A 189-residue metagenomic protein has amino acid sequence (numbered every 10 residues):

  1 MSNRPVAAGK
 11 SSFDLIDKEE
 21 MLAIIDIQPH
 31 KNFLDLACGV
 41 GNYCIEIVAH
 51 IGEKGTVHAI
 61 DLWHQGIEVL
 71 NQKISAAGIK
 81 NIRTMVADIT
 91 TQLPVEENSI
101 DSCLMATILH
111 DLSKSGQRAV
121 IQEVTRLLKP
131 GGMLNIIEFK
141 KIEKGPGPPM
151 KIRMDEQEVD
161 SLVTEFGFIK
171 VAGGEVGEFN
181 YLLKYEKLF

Functional and structural regions predicted by a protein language model:
M1-I16: Class I SAM-dependent methyltransferase Rossmann-like catalytic core, especially the SAM/SAH-binding loop
S12-N32: Conserved alpha-helix/loop element of class I SAM-dependent methyltransferases that forms part of the SAM/SAH-binding
Q28, T90-C103: A short acidic, Gly/Pro-enriched loop at the edge of an enzyme's catalytic core that lines a small-molecule cofactor
L34, G39-T91: Class I SAM-dependent methyltransferase SAM/SAH-binding core
I51-G52, L112-K114, L128-P130: Helix-to-beta-strand junctions that scaffold the AdoMet/dcAdoMet cofactor pocket in Class I SAM-dependent enzymes
R118-P130: A short glycine-rich, Lys/Arg-flanked "PGG" loop and its adjoining helix->strand segment in the class I
G131-E138: Conserved beta-strand signature within the Rossmann-like core of class I S-adenosyl-L-methionine
A172-F189: Core SAM-dependent methyltransferase catalytic element
